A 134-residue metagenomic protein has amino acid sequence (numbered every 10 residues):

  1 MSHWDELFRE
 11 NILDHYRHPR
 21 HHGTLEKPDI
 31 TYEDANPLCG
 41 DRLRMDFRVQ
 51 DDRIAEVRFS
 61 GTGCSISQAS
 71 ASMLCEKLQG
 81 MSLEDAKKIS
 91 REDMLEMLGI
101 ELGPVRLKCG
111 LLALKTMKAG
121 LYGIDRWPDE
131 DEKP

Functional and structural regions predicted by a protein language model:
M1-E26, Y32, A55, M81-P134: C-terminal binding/interaction regions
S2, E33, S60-C64: Short, surface-exposed loop/turn motifs that are enriched in glycine and acidic residues and include a nearby proline
N36, D41-D51: Short beta-strand elements
C39, G61-A69: Short, thiol/selenol-centered motifs that function as redox-active sites or metal-ligating centers
R53-G61: Immediate flanking context of iron-sulfur cluster ligation sites
S70-M81: Alpha-helical support elements that line or immediately flank enzyme active sites and cofactor-binding pockets
